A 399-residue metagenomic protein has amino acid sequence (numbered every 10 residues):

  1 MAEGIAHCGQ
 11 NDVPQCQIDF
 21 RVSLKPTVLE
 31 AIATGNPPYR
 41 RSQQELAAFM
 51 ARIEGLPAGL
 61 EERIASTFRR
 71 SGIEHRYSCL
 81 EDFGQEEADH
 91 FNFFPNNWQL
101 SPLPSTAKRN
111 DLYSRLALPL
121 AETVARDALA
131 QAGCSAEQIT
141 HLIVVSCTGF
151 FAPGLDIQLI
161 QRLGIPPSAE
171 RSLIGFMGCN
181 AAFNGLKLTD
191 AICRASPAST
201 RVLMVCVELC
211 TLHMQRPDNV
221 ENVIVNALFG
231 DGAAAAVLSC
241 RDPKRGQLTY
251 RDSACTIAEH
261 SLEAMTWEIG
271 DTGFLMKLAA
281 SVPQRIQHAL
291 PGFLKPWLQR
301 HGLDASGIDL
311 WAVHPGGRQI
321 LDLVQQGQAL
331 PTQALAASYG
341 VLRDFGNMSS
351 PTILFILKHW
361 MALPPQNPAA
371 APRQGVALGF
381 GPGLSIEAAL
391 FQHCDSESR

Functional and structural regions predicted by a protein language model:
P14-L112, R201, C210, M214-H288 (+3 more regions): Condensing-enzyme catalytic core mediating Claisen C-C bond formation in acyl metabolism
Q17, R21, E122, L129 (+9 more regions): Claisen-condensing/thiolase-fold acyl-transfer catalytic domains that form or cleave C-C bonds in fatty acid
T67, S71-G164, A305-L321: Conserved beta-ketoacyl condensing-enzyme motif
A107-Y113, V144, R171-G175, E221-V223 (+2 more regions): A short glycine/serine-rich beta->alpha loop
A130-E137, I192-R201, L238-Q247, R300-G302: Secondary-structure boundary elements
F151-I157, M204-I224, D252-G270, G317-Q326 (+2 more regions): Active-site-adjacent elements of ketosynthase-type condensing enzymes
